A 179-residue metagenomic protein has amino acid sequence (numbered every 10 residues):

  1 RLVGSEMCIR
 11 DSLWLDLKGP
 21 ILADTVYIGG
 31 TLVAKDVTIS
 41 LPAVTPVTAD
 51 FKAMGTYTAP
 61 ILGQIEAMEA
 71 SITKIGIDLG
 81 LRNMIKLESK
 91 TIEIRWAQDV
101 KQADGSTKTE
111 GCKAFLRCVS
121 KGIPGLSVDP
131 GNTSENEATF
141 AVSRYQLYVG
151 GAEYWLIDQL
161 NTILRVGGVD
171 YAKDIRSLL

Functional and structural regions predicted by a protein language model:
R1-I9: Short, small-residue-biased leader/transition segments that mark boundaries at the very start of proteins
R10-L79, R117-V128, V169-L178: Solvent-exposed edge beta-strands and adjacent loop segments that serve as assembly or binding interfaces
T31-T38, S106-C118, L156-Q159: Short amphipathic beta-strand/extended segments with alternating polar/hydrophobic composition
L62-E66, K86-K90, N132-S134: Solvent-exposed loop and beta-edge segments used for protein-protein assembly and interaction
E69, G111-F115, E137: Well-ordered beta-strand positions in beta-sheet-rich domains
I72-D78, W96-Q102, L116-G122, V142-L147: Beta-strand elements of well-folded, non-transmembrane domains
M84-A114: Short, acidic/charged, Gly/Pro-enriched secondary-structure junctions
V119-L179: Mixed-charge, glycine-accented linear interaction segment located at domain edges/termini
